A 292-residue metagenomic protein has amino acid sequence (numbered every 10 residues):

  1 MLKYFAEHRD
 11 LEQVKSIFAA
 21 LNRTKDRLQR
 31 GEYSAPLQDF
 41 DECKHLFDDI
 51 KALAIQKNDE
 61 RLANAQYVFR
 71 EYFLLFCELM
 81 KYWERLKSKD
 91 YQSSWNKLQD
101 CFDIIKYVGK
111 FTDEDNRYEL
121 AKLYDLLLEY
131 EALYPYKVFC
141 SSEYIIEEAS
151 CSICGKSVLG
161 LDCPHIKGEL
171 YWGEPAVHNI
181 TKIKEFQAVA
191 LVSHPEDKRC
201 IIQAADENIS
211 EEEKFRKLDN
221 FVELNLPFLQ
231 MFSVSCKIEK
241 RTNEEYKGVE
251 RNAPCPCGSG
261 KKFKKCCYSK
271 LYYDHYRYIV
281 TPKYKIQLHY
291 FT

Functional and structural regions predicted by a protein language model:
M1-R85: Polar/acidic, low-complexity leader/linker segments enriched in S/T/G and N/D
E7-H8, V14-F18, G155-S157, I201-A204 (+1 more regions): Short coil/turn segments at secondary-structure boundaries
A65-A132: Extracellular-facing segments of soluble proteins and assemblies that are Gly/Ser/Thr-biased and enriched in aromatics
V108-F221: Residue microenvironments linked to proteolytic maturation and disulfide-stabilized extracellular modules
V189, V280-T292: Long, charge-rich boundary regions
L218-R251: Short, charged low-complexity linear segments at domain edges
E245-K264: Short Cys/His-rich zinc-binding micro-motifs
C255, C267-T281: Short Cys/His-rich micro-motifs in 6-15 aa windows
